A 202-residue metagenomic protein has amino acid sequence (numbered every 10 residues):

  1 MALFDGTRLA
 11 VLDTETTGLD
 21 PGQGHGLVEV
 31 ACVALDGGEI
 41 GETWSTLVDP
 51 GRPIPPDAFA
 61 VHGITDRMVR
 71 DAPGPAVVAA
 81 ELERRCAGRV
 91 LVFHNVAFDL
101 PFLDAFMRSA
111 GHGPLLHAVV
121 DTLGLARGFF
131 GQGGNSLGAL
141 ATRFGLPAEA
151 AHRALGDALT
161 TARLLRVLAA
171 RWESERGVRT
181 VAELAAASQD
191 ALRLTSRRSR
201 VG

Functional and structural regions predicted by a protein language model:
M1-F4, R163-G202: Acidic two-metal-ion nuclease catalytic site recognized across multiple nuclease folds, prominently DnaQ/RNase D-T
M1-H117, F130-H152: Conserved non-catalytic scaffold segment of RNase H-like nuclease domains
E42, L47-P50, G88, P101 (+3 more regions): Non-transmembrane, interaction-prone segments in cytosolic or luminal domains
F106-S109, G128, L164-R171: Active-site catalytic microenvironments for nucleophilic, acid-base chemistry
R153-V167: Acidic, divalent-metal-coordinating active-site segment for phosphoryl/phosphodiester hydrolysis, typified by short
